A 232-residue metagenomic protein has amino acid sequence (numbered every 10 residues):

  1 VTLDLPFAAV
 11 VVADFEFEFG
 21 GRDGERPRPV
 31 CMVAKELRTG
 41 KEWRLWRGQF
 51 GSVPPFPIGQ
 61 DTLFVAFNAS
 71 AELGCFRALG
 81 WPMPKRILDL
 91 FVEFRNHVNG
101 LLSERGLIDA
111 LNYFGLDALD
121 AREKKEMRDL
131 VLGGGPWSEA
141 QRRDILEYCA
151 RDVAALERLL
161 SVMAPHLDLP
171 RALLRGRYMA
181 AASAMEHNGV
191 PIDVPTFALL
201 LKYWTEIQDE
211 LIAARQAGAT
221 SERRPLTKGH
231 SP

Functional and structural regions predicted by a protein language model:
V1-E16, E25-R26, C31, G40 (+1 more regions): Conserved "right-hand" nucleotidyltransferase catalytic core of DNA-directed polymerases
L3-F7, P55-D61: Flexible, charged surface loops at secondary-structure boundaries
F15-R22, N68: Ser/Thr-glycine-rich phosphate-binding loops at phosphate-binding pockets of nucleotides, nucleotide cofactors
E18-G21, V53-P54, T62: Short secondary-structure capping/turn segments at boundaries of alpha-helices and beta-strands
R22-E25, L102: Short glycine-biased active-site loop of nucleotidyltransferases that positions the nucleotide triphosphate and helps
V30, A34, R38-G51, D61-A164: Active-site-proximal helix-loop-helix substrate-binding element of RNase H-like nuclease domains
Q49-F56, G218-S221: Glycine-rich loop/turn
